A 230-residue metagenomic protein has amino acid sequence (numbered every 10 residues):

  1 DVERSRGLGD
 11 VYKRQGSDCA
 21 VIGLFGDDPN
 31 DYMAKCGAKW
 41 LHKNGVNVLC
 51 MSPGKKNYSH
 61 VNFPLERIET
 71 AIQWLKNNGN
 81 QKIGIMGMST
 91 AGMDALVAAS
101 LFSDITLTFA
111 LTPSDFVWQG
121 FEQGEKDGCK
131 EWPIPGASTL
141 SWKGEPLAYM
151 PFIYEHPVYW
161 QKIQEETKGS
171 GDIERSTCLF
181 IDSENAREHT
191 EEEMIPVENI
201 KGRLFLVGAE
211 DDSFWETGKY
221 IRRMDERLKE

Functional and structural regions predicted by a protein language model:
D1-L8, Y12: Single conserved hydrophobic/aromatic residue that forms the stacking wall/gate of nucleotide- or nucleobase-binding
S17-G26: Short beta-strand element of the alpha/beta-hydrolase
M33-C50: Short amphipathic alpha-helix adjacent to the substrate-entry channel of hydrolases
S59-N78, V97: Alpha/beta-hydrolase active-site loop
G92-S103: Short glycine-enriched nucleophile-adjacent loop and the immediately C-terminal alpha-helix near the catalytic center
F109-N199: Accessory cap/linker subdomain of secreted extracellular hydrolases
I200, L206-G208: Short beta-strand/loop motif that positions the catalytic acidic residue of the alpha/beta-hydrolase fold
S213-R223: Conserved alpha/beta-hydrolase "acid-adjacent" motif
